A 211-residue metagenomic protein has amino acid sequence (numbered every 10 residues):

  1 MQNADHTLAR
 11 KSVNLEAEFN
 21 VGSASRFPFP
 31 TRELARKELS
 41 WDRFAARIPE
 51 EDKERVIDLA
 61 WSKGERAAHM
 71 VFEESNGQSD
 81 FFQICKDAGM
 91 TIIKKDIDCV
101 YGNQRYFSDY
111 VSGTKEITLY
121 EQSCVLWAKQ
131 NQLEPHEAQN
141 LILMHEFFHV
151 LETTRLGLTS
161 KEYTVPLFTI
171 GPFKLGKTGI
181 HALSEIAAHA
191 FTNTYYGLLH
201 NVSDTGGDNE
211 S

Functional and structural regions predicted by a protein language model:
M1-G89: N-terminal leader/presequence regions that precede the main folded/catalytic core
G22-P28, Q78, K161-S211: Metalloprotease/metallohydrolase-associated module, dominated by Zn2+-dependent proteases
I57-A60, A67-F72, S112, G176 (+1 more regions): A structural signal for the main folded, soluble domain(s) of proteins
Q78, Y101-G102, L158-T159: Polar low-complexity intrinsically disordered regions
I93-N140: Active-site scaffold of zinc-dependent metalloenzymes
L133-M144, K177, H181, E185: Short capping loops/turns at secondary-structure boundaries
L141-L158: Active-site recognition of the HExxH zinc-binding catalytic motif
